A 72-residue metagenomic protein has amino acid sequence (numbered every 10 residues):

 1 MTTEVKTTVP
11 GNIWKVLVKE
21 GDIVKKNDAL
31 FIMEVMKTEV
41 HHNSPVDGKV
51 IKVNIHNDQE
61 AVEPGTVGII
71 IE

Functional and structural regions predicted by a protein language model:
M1-N12, A29-P45: Short beta-strand-turn/beta-hairpin segments enriched in glycine/proline and small hydrophobics that form edge-strand
T2-E4, I69-E72: Short hydrophobic/aromatic patches at helix-to-coil boundaries
P10, A29, D47, I55 (+1 more regions): ATP/adenylate-binding site constellation spanning eukaryotic-like Ser/Thr protein kinases, ABC-transporter
K15-K19, K52-Q59: Short histidine-centered loop motifs in beta-beta connectors
K19-L30, E60-I70: Short, well-structured beta-strand-loop connectors
G21, E39-H42, D47, Q59: A short, glycine- and basic residue-enriched loop/turn that sits immediately adjacent to a domain's principal
